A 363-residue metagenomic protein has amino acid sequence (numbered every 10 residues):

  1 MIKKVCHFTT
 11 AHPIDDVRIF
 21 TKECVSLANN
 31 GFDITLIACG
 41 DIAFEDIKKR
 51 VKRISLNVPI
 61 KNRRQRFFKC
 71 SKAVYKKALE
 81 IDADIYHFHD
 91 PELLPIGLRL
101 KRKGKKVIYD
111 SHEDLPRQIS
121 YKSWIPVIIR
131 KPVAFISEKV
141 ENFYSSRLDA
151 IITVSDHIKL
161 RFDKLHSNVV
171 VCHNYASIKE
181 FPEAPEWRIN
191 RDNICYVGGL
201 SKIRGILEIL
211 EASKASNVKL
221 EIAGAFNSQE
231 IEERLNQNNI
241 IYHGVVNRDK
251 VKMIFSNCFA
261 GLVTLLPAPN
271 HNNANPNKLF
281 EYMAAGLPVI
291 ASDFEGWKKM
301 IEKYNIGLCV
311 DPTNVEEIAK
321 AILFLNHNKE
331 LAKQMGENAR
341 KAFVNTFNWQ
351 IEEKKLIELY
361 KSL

Functional and structural regions predicted by a protein language model:
V5-C6, I152, W187-K214, L220-E221: Conserved donor-binding/catalytic core segment of Leloir-type glycosyltransferases
H7-T21, V25-R66, K76-K77, I158-D163 (+1 more regions): N-terminal strand-loop element at the rim of the active site of nucleotide-sugar-dependent glycosyltransferases
V25, K72-L79, R99-R102, Y109 (+3 more regions): Membrane-proximal helix-turn-helix segments that form the acceptor-binding/catalytic region of lipid-linked
K52-I54, A134-E183: Donor nucleotide-sugar binding/catalytic pocket of nucleotide-sugar-dependent glycosyltransferases
E221-G224, E230-F255: Nucleotide-activated donor-binding/catalytic signature segment of Leloir-type glycosyltransferases, i.e., the conserved
S256-N272, L287: Acidic donor-binding loop of glycosyltransferase active sites
K303-Y304, L308-V315, F324-K329: Conserved acidic donor-binding segment of nucleotide-sugar-dependent glycosyltransferases
E317, F324, L331-T346, K355-E358: A short, well-ordered alpha-helix in the C-terminal region of glycosyltransferases
